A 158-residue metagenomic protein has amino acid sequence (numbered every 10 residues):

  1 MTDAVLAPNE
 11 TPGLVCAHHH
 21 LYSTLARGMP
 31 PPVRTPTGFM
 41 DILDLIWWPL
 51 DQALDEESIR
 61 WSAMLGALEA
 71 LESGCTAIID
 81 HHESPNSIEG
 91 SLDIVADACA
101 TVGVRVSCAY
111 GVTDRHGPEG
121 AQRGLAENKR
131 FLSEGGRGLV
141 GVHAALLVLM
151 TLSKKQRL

Functional and structural regions predicted by a protein language model:
M1-G13: Histidine-rich, glycine-flanked metal-binding segment
P12-T24, H82: Histidine-centered catalytic micro-motifs
L25-I59, G103, H116-G117: Active-site gating loops and adjacent loop-to-helix segments of metal-dependent hydrolytic enzymes
L45-W61, H82, N86, P118-E119 (+1 more regions): Active-site mouth loops of central-metabolism enzymes
S58-L65, E127: A non-catalytic, amphipathic alpha-helix used as a structural packing/dimerization or gating element in enzyme scaffolds
T76-A77: Short acidic/polar active-site loop segments enriched in Thr and Asp
S87-L158: Metal-coordinating catalytic core of metallo-dependent amide/deamination hydrolases
